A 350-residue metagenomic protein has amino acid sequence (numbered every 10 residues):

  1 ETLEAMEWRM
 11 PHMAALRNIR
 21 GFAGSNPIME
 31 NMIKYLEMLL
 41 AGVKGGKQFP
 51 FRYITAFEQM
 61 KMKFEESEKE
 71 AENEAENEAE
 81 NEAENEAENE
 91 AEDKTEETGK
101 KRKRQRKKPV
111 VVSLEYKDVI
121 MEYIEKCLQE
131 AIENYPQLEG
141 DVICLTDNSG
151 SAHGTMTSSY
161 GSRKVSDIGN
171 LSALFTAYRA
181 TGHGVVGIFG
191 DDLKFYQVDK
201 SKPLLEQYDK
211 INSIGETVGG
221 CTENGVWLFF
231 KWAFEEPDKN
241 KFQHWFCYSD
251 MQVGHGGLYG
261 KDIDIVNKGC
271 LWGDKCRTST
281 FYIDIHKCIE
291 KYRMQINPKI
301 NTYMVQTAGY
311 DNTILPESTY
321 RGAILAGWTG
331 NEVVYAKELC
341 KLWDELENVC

Functional and structural regions predicted by a protein language model:
E1-E78, E82, E90-R163, Y178-C350: Long lumenal/extracellular ectodomains of secretory and single-pass membrane proteins
V165-D167: C-terminal structured domains
N170: Acidic, glycine-rich loop-and-beta core segments that form the ion-binding/anion-interacting portion of active sites
